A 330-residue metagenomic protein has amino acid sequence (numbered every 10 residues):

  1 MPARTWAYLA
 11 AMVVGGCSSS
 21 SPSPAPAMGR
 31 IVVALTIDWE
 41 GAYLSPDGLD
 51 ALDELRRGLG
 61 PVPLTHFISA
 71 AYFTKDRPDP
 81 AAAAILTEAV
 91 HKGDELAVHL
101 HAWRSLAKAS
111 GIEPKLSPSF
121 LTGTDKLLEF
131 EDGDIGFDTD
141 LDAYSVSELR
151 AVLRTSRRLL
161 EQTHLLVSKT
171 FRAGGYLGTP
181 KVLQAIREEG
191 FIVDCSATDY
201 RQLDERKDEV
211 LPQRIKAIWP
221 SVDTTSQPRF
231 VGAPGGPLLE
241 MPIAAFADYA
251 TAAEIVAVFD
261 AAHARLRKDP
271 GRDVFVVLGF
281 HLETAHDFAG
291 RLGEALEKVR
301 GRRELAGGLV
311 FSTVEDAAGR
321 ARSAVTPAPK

Functional and structural regions predicted by a protein language model:
M1-A7: Bacterial N-terminal signal peptides that target proteins for export
A25-S105, Q162, S168-K169, V274: Active-site beta->alpha N-cap acidic-glycine motif
M28, L64-I68, V193, I255-K330: C-terminal domain-boundary segment and adjacent tail
E40-D50, S69-A82, R104-K108, R172-K181 (+5 more regions): Acidic-and-aromatic substrate-binding clefts and catalytic sites of carbohydrate-active enzymes
R56-F67, E129-T179, M241, L266-G279: CE4/NodB-like, metal-dependent polysaccharide N-deacetylase domain that modifies extracellular/periplasmic N-acetylated
K75-K92, S105-D125, E188, I192 (+1 more regions): Aromatic- and acidic-residue-enriched segments that line the glycan-binding/catalytic groove of carbohydrate-active
L106, T170-R272: Active-site-adjacent pocket scaffolds in enzyme catalytic domains
